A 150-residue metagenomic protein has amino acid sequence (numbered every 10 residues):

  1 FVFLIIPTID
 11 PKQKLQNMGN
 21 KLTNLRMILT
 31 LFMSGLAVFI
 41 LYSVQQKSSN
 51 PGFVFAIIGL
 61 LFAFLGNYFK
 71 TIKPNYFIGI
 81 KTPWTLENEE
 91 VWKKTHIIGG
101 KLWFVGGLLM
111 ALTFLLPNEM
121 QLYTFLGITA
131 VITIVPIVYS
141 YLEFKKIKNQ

Functional and structural regions predicted by a protein language model:
F1-Q150: Feature 926 captures the class I aminoacyl-tRNA synthetase adenylation module centered on the KMSKS loop
